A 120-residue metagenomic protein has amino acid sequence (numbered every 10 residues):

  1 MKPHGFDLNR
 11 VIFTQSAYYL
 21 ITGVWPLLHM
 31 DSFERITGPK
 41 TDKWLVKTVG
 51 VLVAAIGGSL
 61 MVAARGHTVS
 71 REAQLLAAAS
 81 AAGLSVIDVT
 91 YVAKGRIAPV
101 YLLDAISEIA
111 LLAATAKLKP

Functional and structural regions predicted by a protein language model:
M1-P120: Short amphipathic, positively biased membrane-proximal segments that drive organelle/inner-membrane targeting
